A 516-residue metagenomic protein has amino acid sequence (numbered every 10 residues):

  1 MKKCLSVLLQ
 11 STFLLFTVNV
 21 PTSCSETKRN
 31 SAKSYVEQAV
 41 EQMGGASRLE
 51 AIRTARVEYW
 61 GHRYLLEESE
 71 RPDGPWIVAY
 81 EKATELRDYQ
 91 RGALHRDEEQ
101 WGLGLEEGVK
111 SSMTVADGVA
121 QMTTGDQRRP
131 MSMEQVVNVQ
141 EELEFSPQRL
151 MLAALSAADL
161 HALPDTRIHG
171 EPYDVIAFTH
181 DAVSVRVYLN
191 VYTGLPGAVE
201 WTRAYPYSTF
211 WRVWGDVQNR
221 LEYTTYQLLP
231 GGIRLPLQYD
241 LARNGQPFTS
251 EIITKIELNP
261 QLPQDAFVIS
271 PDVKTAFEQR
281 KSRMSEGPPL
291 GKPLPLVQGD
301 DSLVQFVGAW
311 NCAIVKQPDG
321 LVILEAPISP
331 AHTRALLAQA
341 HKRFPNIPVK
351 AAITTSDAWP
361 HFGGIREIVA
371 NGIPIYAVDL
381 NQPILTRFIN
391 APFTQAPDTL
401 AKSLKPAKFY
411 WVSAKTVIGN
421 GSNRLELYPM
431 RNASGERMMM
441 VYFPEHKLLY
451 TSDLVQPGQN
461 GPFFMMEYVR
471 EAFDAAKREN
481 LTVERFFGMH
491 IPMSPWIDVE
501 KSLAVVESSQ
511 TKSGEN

Functional and structural regions predicted by a protein language model:
N30-S34, T114-V185, V191-L195, R203-V217 (+4 more regions): Flexible, processing/modification-adjacent segments and terminal tails in exported/periplasmic/extracellular proteins
E37-Q127, D159-P164, P330: N-terminal mature ectodomain segment of secretory-pathway/periplasmic proteins
H169-P271, Y442-P444, T451-S452, P457-E479: Gly/Pro-enriched, hydrophobic low-complexity segments that function as extracytoplasmic propeptides/linkers
D240, F473-N516: Divalent-metal (often Zn2+) His-rich catalytic cores of metallo-beta-lactamase-fold enzymes
S250-P318, T416: Zn-dependent metallo-beta-lactamase
P295-A340, M438-P457: Conserved beta-strand hairpin/beta-sheet module of binuclear metal-dependent hydrolase folds, prominently
A331-Y376, R478-V483: Active-site metal-binding motif and surrounding structural segment of the metallo-beta-lactamase
